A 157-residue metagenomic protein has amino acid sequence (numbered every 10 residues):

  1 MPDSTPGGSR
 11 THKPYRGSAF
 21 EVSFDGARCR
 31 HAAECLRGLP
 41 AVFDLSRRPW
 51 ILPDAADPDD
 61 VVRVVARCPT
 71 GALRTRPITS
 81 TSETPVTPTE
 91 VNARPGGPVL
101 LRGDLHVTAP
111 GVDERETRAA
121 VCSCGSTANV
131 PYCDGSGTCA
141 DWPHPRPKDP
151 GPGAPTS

Functional and structural regions predicted by a protein language model:
M1-R16, G153-S157: Actinobacteria-biased recognition of intrinsically disordered, low-complexity terminal regions
S9-R30, F43-R63, T81-S82, P110-S123: Ferredoxin-like iron-sulfur electron-transfer modules
R30, E34-R47, V65-T79, V130-C139: Iron-sulfur cluster-binding cysteine motifs and their immediate structural context in ferredoxin-like electron-transfer
D44, V64, D104, A154-S157: Polytopic alpha-helical membrane proteins, predominantly small-molecule transporters/carriers
A72, V91-N92, V99-L100, D113 (+1 more regions): Glyoxalase I/VOC metalloenzyme domain signal
L73, L101, A119-C122, Y132-C133: Short, structured motif recognition centered on aromatic/hydrophobic residues
T81-G97, R102-D104: Short helix-coil boundary/hinge micro-motifs
A128-S157: Short histidine
